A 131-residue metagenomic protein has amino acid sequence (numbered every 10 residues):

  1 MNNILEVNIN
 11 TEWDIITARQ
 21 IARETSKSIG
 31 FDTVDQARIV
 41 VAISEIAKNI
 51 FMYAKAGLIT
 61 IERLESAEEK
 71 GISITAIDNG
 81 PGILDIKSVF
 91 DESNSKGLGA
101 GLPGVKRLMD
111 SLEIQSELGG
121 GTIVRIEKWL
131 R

Functional and structural regions predicted by a protein language model:
M1-E12, N94, K106-R131: Flexible, glycine-/charge-rich segments associated with ATP-binding catalytic modules
M1-V41: Bergerat-fold GHKL ATPase/HATPase_c domain
T33-T60: Conserved ATP-binding N-box helix of the HATPase_c
I59, I72-I74, V124: Hydrophobic/aromatic residues in the conserved F-box-adjacent beta-strands of the Bergerat ATP-binding
I61-E65: Conserved catalytic core of two-component histidine kinases
S66-L98: Glycine-rich/acidic phosphate-handling loop/turn and adjacent ATP-lid/helix of nucleotide-binding kinase/ATPase domains
P103: Short alpha-helical segment within the catalytic ATP-binding CA
